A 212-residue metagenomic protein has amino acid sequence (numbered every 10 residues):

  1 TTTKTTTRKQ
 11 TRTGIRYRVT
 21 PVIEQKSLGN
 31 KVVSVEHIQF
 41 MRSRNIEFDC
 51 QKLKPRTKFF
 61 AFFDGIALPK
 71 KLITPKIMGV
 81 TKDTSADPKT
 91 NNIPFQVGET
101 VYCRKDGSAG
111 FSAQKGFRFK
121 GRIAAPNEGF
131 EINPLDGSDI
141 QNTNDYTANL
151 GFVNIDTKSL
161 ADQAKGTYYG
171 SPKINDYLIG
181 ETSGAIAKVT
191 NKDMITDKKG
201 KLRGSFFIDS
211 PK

Functional and structural regions predicted by a protein language model:
T1-K212: Extracytoplasmic/secretory-pathway segments with low complexity and glycosylation-like composition
